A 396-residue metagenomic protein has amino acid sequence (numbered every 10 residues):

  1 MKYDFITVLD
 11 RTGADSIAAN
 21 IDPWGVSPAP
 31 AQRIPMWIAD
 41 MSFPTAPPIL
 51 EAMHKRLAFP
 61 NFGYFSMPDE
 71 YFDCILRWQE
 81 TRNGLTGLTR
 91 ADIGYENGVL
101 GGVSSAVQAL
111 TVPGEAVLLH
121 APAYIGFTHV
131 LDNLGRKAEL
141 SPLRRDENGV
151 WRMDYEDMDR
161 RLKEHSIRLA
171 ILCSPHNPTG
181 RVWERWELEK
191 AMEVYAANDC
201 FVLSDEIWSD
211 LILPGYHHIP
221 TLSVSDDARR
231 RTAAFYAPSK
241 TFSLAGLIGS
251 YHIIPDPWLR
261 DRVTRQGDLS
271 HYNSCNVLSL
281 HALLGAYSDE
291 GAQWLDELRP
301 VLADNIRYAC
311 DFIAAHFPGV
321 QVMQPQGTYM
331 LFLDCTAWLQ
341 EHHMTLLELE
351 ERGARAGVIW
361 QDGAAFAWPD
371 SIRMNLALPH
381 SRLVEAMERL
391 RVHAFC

Functional and structural regions predicted by a protein language model:
K2-G98, S105, S288-D289, C396: N-terminal small-domain helix-loop-helix segment of the aminotransferase-like
F62-E193, D210-L211, G215-S223, A233 (+1 more regions): Conserved core of the PLP fold type I
M67, R231-A315, Q321-P325: PLP-dependent aminotransferase class I/II
R136, A197-C200, R229-R230: A short helix->loop->beta-strand "cap" motif at the edges of active sites that frequently abuts
A228, E341-M344, E348-C396: PLP-dependent enzyme catalytic core of the Aspartate aminotransferase-like
L302-A303, H316-R355, I372, H380: Conserved PLP-binding catalytic core of the aspartate aminotransferase-like
